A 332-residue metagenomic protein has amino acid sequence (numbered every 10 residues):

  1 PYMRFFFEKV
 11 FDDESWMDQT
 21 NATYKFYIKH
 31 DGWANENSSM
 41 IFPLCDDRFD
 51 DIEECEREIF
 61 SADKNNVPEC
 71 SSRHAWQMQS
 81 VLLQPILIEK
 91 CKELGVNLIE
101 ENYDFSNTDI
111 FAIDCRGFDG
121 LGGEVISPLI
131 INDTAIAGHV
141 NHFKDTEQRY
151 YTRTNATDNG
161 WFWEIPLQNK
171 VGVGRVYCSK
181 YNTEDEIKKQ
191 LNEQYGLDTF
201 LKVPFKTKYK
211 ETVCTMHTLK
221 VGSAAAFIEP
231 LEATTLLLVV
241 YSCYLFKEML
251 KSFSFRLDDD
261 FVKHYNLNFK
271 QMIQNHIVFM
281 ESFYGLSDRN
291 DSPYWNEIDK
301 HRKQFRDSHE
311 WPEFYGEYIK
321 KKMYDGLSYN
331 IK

Functional and structural regions predicted by a protein language model:
P1-E58: N-terminal FAD cofactor-binding segment of flavoenzymes
K9-V10, K90-E93, L245, M249-F253: Active-site catalytic microenvironments for nucleophilic, acid-base chemistry
Q19-H30, N102-N107, P204-K206: Short, glycine/charge-rich beta-strand/loop segments that flank catalytic centers and engage negatively charged groups
T20-K25, C70-M78, T154, Y177 (+1 more regions): Short, charged/polar micro-motifs that form catalytic or ligand-binding hotspots
N35-F105, F118: Conserved N-terminal helical subregion
M78-L197, A226, C243: Predominantly flavin-linked oxidoreductase catalytic cores and closely associated redox partners
Q168, Y177-S287: FAD/FMN-dependent oxidoreductases across multiple families
E248, S252-K332: Long, low-complexity C-terminal extensions of enzymes
